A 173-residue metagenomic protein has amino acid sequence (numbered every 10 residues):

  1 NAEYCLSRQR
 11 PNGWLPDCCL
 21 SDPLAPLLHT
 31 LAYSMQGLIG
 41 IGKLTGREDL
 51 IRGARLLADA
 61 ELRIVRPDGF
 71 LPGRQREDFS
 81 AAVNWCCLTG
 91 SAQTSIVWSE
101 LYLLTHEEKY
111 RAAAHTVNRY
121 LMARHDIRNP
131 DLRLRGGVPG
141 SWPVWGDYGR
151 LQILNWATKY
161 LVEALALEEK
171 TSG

Functional and structural regions predicted by a protein language model:
N1-G173: Glycan-recognition and catalytic cores of secretory/periplasmic carbohydrate-active enzymes
